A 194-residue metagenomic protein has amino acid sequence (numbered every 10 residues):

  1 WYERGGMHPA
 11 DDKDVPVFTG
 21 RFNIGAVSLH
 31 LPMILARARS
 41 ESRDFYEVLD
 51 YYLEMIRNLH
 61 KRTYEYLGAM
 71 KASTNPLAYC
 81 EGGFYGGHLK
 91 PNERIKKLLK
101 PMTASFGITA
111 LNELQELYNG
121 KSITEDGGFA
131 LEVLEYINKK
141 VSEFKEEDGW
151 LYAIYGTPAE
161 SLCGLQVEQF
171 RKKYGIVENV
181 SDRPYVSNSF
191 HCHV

Functional and structural regions predicted by a protein language model:
W1-K100, K121-V194: Conserved catalytic cores of very large enzyme subunits
T103-L117, E135: Contiguous, well-ordered alpha-helical segments that form the cores/surfaces of helical PPI scaffolds
